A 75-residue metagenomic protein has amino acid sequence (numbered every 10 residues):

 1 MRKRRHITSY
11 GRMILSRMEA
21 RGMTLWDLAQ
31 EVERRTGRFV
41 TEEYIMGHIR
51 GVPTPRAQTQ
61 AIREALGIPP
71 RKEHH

Functional and structural regions predicted by a protein language model:
M1-T24, E31, R71: A short, Lys/Arg-rich alpha-helix, primarily the initiator
S16, Q30, E43, G47: DNA-binding alpha-helical recognition surfaces that contact promoter or target DNA
R35-T54: Recognition helix of helix-turn-helix/homeodomain-like DNA-binding domains that insert into the DNA major groove
T54-E73: DNA major-groove recognition helix of helix-turn-helix/homeodomain DNA-binding modules
